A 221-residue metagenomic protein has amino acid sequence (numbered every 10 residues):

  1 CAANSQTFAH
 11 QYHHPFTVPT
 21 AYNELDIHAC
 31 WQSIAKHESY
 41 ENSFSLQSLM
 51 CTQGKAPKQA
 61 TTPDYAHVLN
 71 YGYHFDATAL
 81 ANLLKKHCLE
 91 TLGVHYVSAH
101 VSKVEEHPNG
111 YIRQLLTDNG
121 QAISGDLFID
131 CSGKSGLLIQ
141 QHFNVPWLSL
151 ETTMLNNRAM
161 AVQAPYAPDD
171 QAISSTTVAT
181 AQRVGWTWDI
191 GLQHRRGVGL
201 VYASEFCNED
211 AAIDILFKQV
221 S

Functional and structural regions predicted by a protein language model:
C1-C51: Dinucleotide-binding Rossmann-like beta1-alpha1 core, especially the glycine-rich loop that anchors the ADP
A21-E24, F44-M50, D64, G72 (+4 more regions): Extended, composition-driven regions rather than compact fold-specific motifs
S33-F75: Alpha-helix-centered segments that form part of catalytic cores
T62-S102, L116-N119, I123-G125, C131: Helical element adjacent to the flavin cofactor pocket in flavoenzyme catalytic cores
A77, F143-A172: Central beta-strand plus flanking loop segment that forms part of the substrate or channel wall within the catalytic
A99-Y111: Beta-rich nucleic-acid/ligand-interaction surfaces
D130-V145: Flavin (primarily FAD) binding-site architecture
Q182-S221: Conserved FAD/dinucleotide-binding core of flavoprotein oxidoreductases
